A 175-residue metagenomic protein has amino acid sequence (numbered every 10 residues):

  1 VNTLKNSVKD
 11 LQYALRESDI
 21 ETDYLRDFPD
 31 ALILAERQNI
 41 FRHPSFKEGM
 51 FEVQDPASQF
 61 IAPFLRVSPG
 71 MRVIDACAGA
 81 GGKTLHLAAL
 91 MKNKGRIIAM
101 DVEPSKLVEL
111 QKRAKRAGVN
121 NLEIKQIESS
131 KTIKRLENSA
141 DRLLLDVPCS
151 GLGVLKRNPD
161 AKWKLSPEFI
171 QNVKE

Functional and structural regions predicted by a protein language model:
V1-E175: S-adenosylmethionine
